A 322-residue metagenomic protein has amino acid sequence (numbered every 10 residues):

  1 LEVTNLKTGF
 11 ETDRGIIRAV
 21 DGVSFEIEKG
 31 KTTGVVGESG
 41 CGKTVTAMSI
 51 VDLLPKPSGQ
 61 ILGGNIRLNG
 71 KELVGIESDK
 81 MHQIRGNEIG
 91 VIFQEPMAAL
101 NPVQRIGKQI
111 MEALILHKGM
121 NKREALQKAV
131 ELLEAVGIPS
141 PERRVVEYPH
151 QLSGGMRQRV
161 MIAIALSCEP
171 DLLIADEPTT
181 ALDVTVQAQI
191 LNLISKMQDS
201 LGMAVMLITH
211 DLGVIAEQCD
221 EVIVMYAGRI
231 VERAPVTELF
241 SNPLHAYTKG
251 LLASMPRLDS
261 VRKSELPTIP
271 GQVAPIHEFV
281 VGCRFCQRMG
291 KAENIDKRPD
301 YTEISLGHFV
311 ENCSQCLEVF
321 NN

Functional and structural regions predicted by a protein language model:
G9-G22, L53-G59, E77-K80, V103 (+3 more regions): A short, flexible loop at the N-terminus of ABC-type nucleotide-binding domains that lies
E38, I174, P178, L182-S264: P-loop NTP-binding/switch modules centered on Walker-like glycine-rich loops
L62, L73-G90, L116, E238-P243 (+1 more regions): ABC ATPase NBD coupling module
L68-E72, R123-R143, L252-A253: Conserved ABC ATPase "signature" region
S167-D171: A short, proline-enriched helix->beta-strand linker immediately N-terminal to the Walker B motif in ABC-type P-loop
P235-N322: Charged, flexible cofactor/metal-binding loops and thiol motifs
